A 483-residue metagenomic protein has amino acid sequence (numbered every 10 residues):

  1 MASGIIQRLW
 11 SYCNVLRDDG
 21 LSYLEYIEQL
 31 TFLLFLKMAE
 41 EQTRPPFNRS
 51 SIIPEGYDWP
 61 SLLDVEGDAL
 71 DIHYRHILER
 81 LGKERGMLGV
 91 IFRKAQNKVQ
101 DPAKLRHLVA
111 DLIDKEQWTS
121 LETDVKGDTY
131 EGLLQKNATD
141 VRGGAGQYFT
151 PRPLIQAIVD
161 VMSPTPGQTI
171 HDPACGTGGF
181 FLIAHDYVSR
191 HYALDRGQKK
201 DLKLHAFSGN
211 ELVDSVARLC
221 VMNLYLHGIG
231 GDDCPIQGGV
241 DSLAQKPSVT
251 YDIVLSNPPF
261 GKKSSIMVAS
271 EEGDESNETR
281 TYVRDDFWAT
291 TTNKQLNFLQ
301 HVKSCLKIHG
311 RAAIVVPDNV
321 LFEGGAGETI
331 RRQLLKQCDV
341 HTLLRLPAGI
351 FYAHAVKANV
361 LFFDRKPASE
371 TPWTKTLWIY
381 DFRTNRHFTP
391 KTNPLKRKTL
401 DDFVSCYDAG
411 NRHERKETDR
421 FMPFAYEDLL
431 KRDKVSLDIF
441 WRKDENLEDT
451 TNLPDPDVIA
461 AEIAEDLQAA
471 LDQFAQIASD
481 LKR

Functional and structural regions predicted by a protein language model:
M1-P166, D232-L243, R345-G349, W373-P390 (+1 more regions): Non-catalytic, mostly N-terminal accessory regions of nucleic-acid modification and defense proteins
Y26, L212, A217, F287-F363: Conserved Class I SAM-dependent methyltransferase catalytic core
D140, Q147, K199-D201, L243-K246 (+3 more regions): Replace "in large, NTP-powered and nucleic-acid-processing enzymes" with "in large, NTP-powered factors and other
G144-S256, F260-S265, A269-D274, R284 (+3 more regions): Conserved S-adenosyl-L-methionine
S189, Y225, I229, P259 (+13 more regions): Hydrophobic alpha-helix feature that most strongly marks membrane-spanning transmembrane helices and their immediate
S265-N293, D318-A326, P347-A353, A368 (+2 more regions): Short, contiguous acidic/charged loop-to-helix segments that flank catalytic cores in large enzymes
H354, K398-D402, L437: C-terminal low-complexity, glycine/proline- and small-hydrophobic-enriched intrinsically disordered tails that act as
V356-V360, L377, T392, L400: Short hydrophobic/aromatic beta-strand or adjacent loop that forms the aromatic wall/cage of a ligand/substrate-binding
